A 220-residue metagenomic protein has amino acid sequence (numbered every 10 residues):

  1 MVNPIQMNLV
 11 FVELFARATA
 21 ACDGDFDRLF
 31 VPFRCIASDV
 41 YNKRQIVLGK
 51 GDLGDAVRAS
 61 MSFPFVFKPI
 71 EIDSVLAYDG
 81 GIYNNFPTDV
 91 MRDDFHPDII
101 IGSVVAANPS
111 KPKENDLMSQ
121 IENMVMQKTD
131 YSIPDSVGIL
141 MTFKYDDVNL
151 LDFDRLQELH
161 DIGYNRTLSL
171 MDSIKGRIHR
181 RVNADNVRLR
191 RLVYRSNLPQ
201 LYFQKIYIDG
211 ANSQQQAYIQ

Functional and structural regions predicted by a protein language model:
M1-Q220: Patatin-like phospholipase
